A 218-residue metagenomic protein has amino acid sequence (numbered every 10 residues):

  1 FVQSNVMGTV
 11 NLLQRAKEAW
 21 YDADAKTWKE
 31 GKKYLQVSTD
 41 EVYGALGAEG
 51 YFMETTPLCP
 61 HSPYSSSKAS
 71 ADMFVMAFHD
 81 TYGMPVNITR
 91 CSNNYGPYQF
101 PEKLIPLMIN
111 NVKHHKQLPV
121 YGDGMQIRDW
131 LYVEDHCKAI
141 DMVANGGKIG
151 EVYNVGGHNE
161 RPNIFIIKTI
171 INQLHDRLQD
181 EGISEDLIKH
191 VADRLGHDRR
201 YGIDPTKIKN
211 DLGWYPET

Functional and structural regions predicted by a protein language model:
F1-N94, E134, A144: N-terminal Rossmann-like NAD(P)+-binding domain of SDR-like oxidoreductases, especially those catalyzing
Q3, G96-F100, E217: Residues in soluble alpha-helical coiled-coils and helical-bundle/repeat scaffolds
K33, K68, K103, K207-K209: A general lysine-centric signal
A45-G47, Y98, I164-I166: Short glycine-/acidic-enriched loop or helix-start segments at secondary-structure transitions that form or flank
P63, A71, P101, N163 (+1 more regions): Conserved donor sugar-nucleotide recognition element shared by glycan-biosynthetic enzymes
P106, N110-T218: C-terminal substrate-binding subdomain of Rossmann-fold SDR/epimerase-dehydratase oxidoreductases
